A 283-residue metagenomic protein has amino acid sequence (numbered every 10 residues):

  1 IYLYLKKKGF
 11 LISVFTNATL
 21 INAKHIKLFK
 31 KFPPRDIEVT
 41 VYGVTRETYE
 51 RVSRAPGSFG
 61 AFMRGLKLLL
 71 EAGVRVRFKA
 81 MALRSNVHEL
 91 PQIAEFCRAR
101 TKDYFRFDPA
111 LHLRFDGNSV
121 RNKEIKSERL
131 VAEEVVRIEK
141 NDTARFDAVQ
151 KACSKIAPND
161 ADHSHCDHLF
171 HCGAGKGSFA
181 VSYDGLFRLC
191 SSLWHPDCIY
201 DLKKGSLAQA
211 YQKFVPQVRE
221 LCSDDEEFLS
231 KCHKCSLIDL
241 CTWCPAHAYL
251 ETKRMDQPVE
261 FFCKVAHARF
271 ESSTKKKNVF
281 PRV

Functional and structural regions predicted by a protein language model:
I1-G43: Conserved SAM/AdoMet-binding glycine-rich loop
K6, K30, L70, R98 (+3 more regions): Alpha-helix boundary recognition
K8, K30-R35, T40-R188, S192-L202: Radical SAM enzyme [4Fe-4S]-AdoMet core and its adjacent flexible, acidic and glycine-rich loops/tails across
A18, Y42, A110, L240 (+1 more regions): Flexible loop residues that form catalytic and substrate-binding hotspots at small-molecule/glycan-binding clefts
I21-I26, R46, V87, K204 (+2 more regions): Structural motif corresponding to alpha-helix initiation and N-cap regions
I26, Y49-E50, P245: A short local structural element in Rossmann-fold oxidoreductases
D167-L169, L186-F187, S192-V283: Flexible mid-to-C-terminal extensions adjoining Fe-S/redox cofactors in radical SAM and related proteins
